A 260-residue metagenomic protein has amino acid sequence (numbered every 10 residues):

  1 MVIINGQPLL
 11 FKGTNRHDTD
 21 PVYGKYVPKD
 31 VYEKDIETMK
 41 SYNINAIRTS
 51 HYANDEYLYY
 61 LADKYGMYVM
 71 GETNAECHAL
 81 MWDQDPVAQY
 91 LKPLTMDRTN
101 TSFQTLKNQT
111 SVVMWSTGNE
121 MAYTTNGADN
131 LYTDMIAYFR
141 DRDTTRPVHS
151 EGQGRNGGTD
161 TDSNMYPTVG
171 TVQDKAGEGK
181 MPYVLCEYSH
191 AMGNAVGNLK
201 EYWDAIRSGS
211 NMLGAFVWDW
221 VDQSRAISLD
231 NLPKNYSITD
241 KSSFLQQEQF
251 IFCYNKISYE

Functional and structural regions predicted by a protein language model:
M1-M39, Y60: N-terminal carbohydrate-binding accessory modules
I36-Y42, A46-C253, I257: Substrate-binding/catalytic cleft of secreted carbohydrate-active enzymes, primarily glycoside hydrolases
